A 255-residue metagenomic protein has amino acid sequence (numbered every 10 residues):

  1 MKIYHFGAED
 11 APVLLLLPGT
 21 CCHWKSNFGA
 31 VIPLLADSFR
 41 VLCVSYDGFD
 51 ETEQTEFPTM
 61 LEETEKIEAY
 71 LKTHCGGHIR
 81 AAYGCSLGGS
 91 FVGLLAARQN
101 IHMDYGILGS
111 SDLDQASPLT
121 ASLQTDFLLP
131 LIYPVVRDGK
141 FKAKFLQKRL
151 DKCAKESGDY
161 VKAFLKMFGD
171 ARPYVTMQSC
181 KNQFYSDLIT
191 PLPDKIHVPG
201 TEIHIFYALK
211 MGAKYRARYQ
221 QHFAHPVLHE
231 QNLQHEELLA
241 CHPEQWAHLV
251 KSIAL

Functional and structural regions predicted by a protein language model:
Y4-E53: Conserved HGGG/HGGXW glycine-rich cap/lid loop of the alpha/beta-hydrolase fold
L42-A81: Active-site loop/oxyanion-hole signature of alpha/beta-hydrolase fold enzymes
G84-V92: Gly/Ala-rich beta-loop-alpha elbow adjacent to hydrolase catalytic centers
F91-L95, Y215: Hydrolases whose catalytic domains are alpha/beta-hydrolase-1, hotdog thioesterase, or metallo-beta-lactamase-like
A97, Y105-V136: Flexible "cap/lid" loop of the alpha/beta hydrolase fold
S117-P118, D138-I196: Conserved alpha/beta-hydrolase catalytic His-Asp/Glu region
Q178-Q221: Conserved serine/cysteine hydrolase catalytic core
L233-Q245: Catalytic histidine-centered segment of alpha/beta-hydrolase-like enzymes
